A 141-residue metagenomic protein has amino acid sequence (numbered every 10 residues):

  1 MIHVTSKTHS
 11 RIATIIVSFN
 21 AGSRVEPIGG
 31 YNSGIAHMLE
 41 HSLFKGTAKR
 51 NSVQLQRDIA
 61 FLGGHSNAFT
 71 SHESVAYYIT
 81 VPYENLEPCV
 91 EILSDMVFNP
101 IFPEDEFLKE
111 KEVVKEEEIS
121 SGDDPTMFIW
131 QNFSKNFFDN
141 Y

Functional and structural regions predicted by a protein language model:
M1-Q54, E91: His/Glu-rich zincin catalytic helix
T47-A48, Q54-Y141: Acidic/histidine-enriched segments that form metal/cofactor-coordinating and catalytic pocket/exosite environments
